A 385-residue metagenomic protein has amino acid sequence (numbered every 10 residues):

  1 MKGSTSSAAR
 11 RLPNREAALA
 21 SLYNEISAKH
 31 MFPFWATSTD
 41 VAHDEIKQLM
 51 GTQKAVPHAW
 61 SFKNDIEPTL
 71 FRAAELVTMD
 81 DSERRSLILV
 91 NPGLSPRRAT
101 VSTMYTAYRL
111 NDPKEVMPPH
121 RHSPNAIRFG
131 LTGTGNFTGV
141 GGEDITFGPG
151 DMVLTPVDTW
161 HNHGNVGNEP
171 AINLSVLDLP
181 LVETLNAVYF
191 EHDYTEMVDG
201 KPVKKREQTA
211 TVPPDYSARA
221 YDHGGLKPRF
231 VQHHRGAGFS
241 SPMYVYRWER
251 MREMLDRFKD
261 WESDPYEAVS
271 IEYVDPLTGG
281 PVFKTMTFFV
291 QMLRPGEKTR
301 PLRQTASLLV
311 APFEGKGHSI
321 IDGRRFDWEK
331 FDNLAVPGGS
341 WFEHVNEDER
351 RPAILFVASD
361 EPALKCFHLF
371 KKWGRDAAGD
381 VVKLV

Functional and structural regions predicted by a protein language model:
K2-V101, K201-T285, F289, K371 (+1 more regions): A short, N-terminal "cap"/entry segment at the start of jelly-roll beta-barrel domains of the cupin/DSBH fold
S95-R98, Y105, M117, N125-I127 (+6 more regions): Intrinsic, low-complexity N-terminal interaction/targeting segments
R109, I127-F129, L154, N168-V188 (+4 more regions): A short hydrophobic beta-strand segment most commonly corresponding to one strand of the jelly-roll/cupin
D112-P149, T155-T159, G164, R303-K330 (+1 more regions): A short beta-strand-loop-beta hairpin characteristic of the jelly-roll/cupin
E143-F147, T159-D178, R324-E329, A335-A363 (+1 more regions): Catalytic core of Fe(II)/2-oxoglutarate
A268, T285-F288, A306-S307, E314-K316 (+3 more regions): Active-site lining segments that contact anionic ligands and/or coordinate catalytic metals
L277-G280, M286, V290, L302-T305 (+2 more regions): C-terminal structured domain segments across diverse proteins
